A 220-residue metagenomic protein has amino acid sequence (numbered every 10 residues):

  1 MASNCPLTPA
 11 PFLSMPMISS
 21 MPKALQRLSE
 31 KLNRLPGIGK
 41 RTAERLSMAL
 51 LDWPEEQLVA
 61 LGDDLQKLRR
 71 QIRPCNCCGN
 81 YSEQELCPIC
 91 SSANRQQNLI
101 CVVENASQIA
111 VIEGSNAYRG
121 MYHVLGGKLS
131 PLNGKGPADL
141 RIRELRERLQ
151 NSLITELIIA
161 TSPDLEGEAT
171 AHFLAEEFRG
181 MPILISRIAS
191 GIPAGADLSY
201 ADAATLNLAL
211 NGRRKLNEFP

Functional and structural regions predicted by a protein language model:
I18-L25, S29, R34, E44-I109 (+1 more regions): Cys/His-rich Zn2+-binding cysteine-cluster or related metal-binding knuckle/ribbon modules and their
Q26-E30, E44-M48, V59, D63 (+7 more regions): Solvent-exposed alpha-helical segments within well-ordered globular domains of core cellular machineries
R27, P54, R146-I158, S162-P220: Long C-terminal interaction/binding lobes of large macromolecular proteins
A43, S92-I158: Extended interfacial segments that mediate partner engagement and assembly in macromolecular machines
